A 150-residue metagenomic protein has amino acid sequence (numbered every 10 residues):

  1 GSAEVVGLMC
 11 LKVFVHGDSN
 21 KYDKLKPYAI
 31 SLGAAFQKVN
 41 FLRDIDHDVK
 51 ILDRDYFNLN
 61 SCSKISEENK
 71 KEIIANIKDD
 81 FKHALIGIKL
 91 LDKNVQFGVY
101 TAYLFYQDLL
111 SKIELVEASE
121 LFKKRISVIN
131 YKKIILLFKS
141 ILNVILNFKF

Functional and structural regions predicted by a protein language model:
G1-A35, L42, D46-F150: Catalytic cores of Mg2+-dependent Asp-rich isoprenoid enzymes
